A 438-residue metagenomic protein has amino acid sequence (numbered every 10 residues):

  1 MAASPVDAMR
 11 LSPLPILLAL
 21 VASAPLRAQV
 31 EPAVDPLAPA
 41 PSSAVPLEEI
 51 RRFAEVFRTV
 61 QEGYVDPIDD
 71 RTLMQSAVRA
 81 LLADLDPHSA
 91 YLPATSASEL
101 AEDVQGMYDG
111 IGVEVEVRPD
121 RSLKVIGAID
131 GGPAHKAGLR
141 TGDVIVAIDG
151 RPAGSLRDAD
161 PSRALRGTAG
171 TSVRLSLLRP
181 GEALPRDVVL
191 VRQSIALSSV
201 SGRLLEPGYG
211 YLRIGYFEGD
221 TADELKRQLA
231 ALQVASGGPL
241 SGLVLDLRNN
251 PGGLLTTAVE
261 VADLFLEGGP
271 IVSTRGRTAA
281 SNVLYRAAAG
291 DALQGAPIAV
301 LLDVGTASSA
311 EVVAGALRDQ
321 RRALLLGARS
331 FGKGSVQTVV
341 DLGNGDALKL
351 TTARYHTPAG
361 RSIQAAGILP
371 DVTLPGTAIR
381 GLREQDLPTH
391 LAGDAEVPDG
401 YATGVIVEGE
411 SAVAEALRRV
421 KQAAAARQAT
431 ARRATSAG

Functional and structural regions predicted by a protein language model:
S12-A24: Bacterial N-terminal signal peptides
L26-Y91, K124, A412, R419 (+2 more regions): Terminal targeting/pro-maturation regions of precursor/exported proteins
V30-A33, R51, V200-G438: C-terminal "post-core" interaction segments
V56, A77, V113, A134 (+7 more regions): Terminal peptide-recognition signature
Q61, A134-L156, L243-D246: Conserved PDZ fold ligand-binding element
S76, H88-G127: PDZ/PDZ-like peptide-tail recognition elements
K124, V146, D160-S201, T351: PDZ-domain C-terminal substructure recognizer with occasional recognition of PDZ-binding tails
V144-S176, T257, K333-V339: PDZ domains, with a preference for the canonical peptide-binding region formed by the helix
